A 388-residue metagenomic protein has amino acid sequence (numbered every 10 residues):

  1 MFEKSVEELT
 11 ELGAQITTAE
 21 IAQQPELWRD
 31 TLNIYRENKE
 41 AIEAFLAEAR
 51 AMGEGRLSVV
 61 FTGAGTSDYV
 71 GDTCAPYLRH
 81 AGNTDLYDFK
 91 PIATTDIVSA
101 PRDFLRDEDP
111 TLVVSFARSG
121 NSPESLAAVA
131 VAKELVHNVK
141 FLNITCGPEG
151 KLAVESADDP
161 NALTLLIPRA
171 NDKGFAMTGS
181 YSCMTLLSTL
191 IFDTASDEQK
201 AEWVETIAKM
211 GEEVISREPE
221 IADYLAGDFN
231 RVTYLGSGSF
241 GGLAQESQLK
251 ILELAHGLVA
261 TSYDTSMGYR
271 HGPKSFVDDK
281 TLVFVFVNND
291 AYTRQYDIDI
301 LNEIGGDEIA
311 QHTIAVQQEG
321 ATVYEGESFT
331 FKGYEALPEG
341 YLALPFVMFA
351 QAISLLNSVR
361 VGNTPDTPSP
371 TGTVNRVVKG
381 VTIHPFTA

Functional and structural regions predicted by a protein language model:
M1-G13, I144-C146, G227-T233: An N-terminal domain-start capping segment
F2-T18, P25-E26, D30, A157-N161 (+2 more regions): Phosphate-moiety recognition in structured ligand-binding domains
E7, E11-Q24, R29-G65, P101-V113 (+1 more regions): Glycine/serine-rich loop-strand microenvironments at binding/catalytic pocket rims
T17, Q23, F61, G65-Y77 (+3 more regions): Conserved phosphate/anionic-ligand binding catalytic regions in large, soluble enzymes, centered on
E20, T31-R50, E54, A157-F284 (+1 more regions): Active-site phosphate/pyrophosphate-binding segments
G53-E205, S237, F286-E325, F329: Glycine-rich phosphate-binding loops that contact phosphosugars or nucleotide phosphates
